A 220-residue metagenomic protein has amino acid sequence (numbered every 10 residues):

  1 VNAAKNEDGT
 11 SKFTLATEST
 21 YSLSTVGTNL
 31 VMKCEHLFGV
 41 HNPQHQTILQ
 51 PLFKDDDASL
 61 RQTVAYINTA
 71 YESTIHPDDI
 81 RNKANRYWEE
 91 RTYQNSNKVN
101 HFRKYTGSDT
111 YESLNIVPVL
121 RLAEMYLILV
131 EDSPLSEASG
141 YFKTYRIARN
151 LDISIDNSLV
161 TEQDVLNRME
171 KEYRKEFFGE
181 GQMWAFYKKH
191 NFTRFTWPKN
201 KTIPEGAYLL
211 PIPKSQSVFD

Functional and structural regions predicted by a protein language model:
V1-K54, S59-A65, I75-D220: Acidic/polar-rich alpha-helix caps and helix-coil junctions
